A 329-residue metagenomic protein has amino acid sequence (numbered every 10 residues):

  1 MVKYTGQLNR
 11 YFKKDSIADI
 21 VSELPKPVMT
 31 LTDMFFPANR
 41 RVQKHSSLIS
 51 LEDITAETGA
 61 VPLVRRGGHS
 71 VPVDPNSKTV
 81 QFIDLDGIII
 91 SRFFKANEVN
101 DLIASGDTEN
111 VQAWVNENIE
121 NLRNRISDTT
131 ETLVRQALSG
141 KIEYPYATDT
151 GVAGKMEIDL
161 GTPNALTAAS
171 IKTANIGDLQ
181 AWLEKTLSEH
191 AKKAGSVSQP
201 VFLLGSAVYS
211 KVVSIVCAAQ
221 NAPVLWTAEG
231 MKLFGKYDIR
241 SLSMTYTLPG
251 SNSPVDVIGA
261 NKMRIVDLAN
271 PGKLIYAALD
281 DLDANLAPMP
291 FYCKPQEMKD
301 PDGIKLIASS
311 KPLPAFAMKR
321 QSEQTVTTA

Functional and structural regions predicted by a protein language model:
M1-S46, R320-A329: N-terminal alpha-helical "arm" segments
L8-A18, S22-P27, A137, A147-D178: Hydrophobic alpha-helical segments and helix pairs
T32-D101: Assembly/oligomerization interface modules of large self-assembling protein complexes
D33-M34, Q199-P200, W226: Short glycine-rich, low-complexity/disordered patches
I83-D159, H190-L203, D302-A308: Long, contiguous amphipathic alpha-helices that act as assembly "spine/axial" helices in icosahedral shell and virion
Y144, V208-Y209, P312-L313: Short, solvent-exposed loop/turn segments at secondary-structure junctions
G151-P223: Extended, solvent-exposed, turn-rich assembly/linker loops in the middle of proteins
C217-A329: Sequence/fold signature of self-assembling virion shell proteins
